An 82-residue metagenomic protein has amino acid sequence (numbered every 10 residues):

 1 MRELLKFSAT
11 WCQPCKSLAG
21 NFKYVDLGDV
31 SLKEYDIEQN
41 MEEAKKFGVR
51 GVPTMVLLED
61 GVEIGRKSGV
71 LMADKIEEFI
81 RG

Functional and structural regions predicted by a protein language model:
M1-E3, G82: N-terminal leader/targeting and pre-domain segments
E3, F7-W11, G51: Short pre-active-site segment immediately N-terminal to redox-active cysteine/selenocysteine motifs in thiol-based
K6-F7, L27-E43: Thiol-based oxidoreductase modules, predominantly thioredoxin-like and allied folds used for disulfide exchange
C12-C15, M55: The canonical Cys-X-X-Cys-His
P14-G28: Typically the conserved alpha-helix immediately C-terminal to a functionally engaged Cys/Sec in thioredoxin-like
S31-E34, K45-K46, E63, D74-K75: Domain-level signature for proteins that mediate thiol-based redox and metal-cofactor handling
F47-V56: Structural micro-motif
E59-G82: Non-catalytic, surface beta->alpha helical segment in thiol-disulfide oxidoreductase systems
